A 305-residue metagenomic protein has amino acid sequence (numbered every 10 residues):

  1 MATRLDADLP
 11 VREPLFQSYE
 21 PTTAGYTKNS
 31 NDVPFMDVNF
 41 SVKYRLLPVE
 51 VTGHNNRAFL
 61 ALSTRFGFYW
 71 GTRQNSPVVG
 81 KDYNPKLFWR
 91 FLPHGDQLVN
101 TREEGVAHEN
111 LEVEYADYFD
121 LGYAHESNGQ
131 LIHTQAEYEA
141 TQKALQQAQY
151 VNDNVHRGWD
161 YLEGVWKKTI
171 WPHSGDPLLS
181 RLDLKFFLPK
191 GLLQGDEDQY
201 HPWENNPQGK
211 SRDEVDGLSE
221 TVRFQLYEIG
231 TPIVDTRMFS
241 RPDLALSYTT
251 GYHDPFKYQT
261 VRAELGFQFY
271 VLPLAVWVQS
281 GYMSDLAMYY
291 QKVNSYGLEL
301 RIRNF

Functional and structural regions predicted by a protein language model:
M1-A7, Y44, V49, L87 (+7 more regions): Hydrophobic transmembrane signal anchors and adjacent membrane-proximal interface regions, especially in viral
M1-Q74: Outer-membrane beta-barrel initiation region
R12-S18, G53-F256, V278-S280, Q291: Outer-membrane pore/translocation modules
D37, Y161, S295-G297: Short hydrophobic/aromatic beta-strand or adjacent loop that forms the aromatic wall/cage of a ligand/substrate-binding
F40, L60, L121, L274 (+1 more regions): A broad, low-specificity signal marking well-ordered, structured residues that form hydrophobic/aromatic
H253-F305: Predominantly the C-terminal beta-signal and adjacent terminal strand-loop region of outer-membrane beta-barrel
